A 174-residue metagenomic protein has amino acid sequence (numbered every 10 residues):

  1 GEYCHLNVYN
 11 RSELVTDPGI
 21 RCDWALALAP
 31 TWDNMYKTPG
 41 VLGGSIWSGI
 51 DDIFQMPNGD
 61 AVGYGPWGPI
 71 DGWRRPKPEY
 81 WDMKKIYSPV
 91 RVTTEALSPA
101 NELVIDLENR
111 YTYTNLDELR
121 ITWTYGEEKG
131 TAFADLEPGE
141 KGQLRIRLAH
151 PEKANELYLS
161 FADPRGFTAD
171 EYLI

Functional and structural regions predicted by a protein language model:
G1-D106, R110-D117, G126-E128: Extended substrate-binding grooves/exosites of carbohydrate-active enzymes
K37-T38, A149-P151: Alpha-helix C-cap/termination motif
F54, S88-P89, G139-K141, R165-G166: Glycine-centered secondary-structure boundary/capping sites
E102-D135, G142-R147, K153-P164: Beta-strand-rich binding/interaction modules
G166-I174: Edge beta-strands of extracellular beta-sandwich domains
